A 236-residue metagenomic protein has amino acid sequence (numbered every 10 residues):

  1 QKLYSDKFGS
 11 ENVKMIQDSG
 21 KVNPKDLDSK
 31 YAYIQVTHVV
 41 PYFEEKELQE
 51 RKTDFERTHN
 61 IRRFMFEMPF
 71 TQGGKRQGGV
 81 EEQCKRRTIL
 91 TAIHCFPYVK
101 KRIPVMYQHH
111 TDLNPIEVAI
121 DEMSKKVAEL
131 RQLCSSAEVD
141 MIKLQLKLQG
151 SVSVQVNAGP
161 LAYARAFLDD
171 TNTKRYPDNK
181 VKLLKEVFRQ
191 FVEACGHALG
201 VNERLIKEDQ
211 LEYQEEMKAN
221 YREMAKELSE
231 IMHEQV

Functional and structural regions predicted by a protein language model:
K2-V236: Eukaryotic intrinsically disordered, low-complexity segments enriched for acidic and Ser/Thr/Pro residues that serve as
